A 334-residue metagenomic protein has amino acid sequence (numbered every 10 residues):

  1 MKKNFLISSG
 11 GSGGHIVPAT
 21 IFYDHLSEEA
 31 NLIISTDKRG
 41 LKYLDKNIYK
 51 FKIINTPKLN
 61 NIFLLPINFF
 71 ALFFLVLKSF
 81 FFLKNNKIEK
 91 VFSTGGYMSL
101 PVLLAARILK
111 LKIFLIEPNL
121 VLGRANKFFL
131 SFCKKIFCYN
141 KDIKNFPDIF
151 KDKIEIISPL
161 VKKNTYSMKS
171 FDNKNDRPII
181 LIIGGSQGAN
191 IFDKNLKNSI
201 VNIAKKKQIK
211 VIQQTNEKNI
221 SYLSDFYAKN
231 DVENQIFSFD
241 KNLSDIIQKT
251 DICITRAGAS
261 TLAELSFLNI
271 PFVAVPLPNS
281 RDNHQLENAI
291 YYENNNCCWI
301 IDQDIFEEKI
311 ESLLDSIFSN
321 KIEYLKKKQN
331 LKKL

Functional and structural regions predicted by a protein language model:
K2-G10, E28-A71, E217, D302-D304: Conserved nucleotide-sugar phosphate-binding/catalytic loop shared by glycosyltransferases and other
H15-L26, R39: Short amphipathic alpha-helix
I33, R39, R107-M168: Active-site-proximal region of nucleotide-activated glycan assembly enzymes, centered on histidine/acidic-rich loops
S35, L41-N47, Y166-S170, K174-C253 (+3 more regions): Donor-nucleotide binding loops and adjacent catalytic segments primarily of GT-B fold Leloir glycosyltransferases
R39-K42, K90-L109: An aromatic- and histidine-rich active-site surface loop
N61-K90, I108: An amphipathic, basic-hydrophobic alpha-helix
I88-K90, V232, Q248-A263, I270-P271: Acidic donor-binding loop of glycosyltransferase active sites
W299, D304-L334: Conserved donor-nucleotide binding/catalytic region of nucleotide-linked donor-dependent transferases
